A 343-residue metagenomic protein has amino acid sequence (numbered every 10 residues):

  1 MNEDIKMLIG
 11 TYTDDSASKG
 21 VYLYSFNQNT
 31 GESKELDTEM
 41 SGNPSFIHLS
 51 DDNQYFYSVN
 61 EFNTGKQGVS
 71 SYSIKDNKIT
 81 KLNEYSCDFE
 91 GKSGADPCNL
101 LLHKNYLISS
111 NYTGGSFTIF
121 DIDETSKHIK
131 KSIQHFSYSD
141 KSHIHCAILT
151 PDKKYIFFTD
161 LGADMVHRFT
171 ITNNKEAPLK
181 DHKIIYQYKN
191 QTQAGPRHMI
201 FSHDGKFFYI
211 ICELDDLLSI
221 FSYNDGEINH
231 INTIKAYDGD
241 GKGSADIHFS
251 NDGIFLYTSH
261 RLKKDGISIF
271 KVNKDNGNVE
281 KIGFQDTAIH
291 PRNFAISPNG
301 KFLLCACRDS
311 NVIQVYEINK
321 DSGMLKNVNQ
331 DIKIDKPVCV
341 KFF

Functional and structural regions predicted by a protein language model:
M1-N27: An edge-strand/N-cap motif at the start of beta-rich repeat modules
T13-S16, E61-G65, T113-S116, A163-M165 (+3 more regions): Short glycine/acidic-enriched loop and turn motifs that connect beta-strands
A17, S41-D52, D88-K104, S137-K153 (+4 more regions): Beta-rich, blade/repeat-based domains predominating in secreted/periplasmic proteins but also intracellular
S25-G31, S71-I79, F120-I129, T170-L179 (+3 more regions): Short loop/turn segments immediately following beta-strands, especially the blade-tip and inter-blade linker loops
K34-L102: Blade-loop segments of beta-propeller domains
K34-M40, T80-E90, S132-Y138, K183-K189 (+3 more regions): A short beta-strand motif characteristic of beta-propeller blades
K153-D216: Loop-centered beta-sheet repeat module
